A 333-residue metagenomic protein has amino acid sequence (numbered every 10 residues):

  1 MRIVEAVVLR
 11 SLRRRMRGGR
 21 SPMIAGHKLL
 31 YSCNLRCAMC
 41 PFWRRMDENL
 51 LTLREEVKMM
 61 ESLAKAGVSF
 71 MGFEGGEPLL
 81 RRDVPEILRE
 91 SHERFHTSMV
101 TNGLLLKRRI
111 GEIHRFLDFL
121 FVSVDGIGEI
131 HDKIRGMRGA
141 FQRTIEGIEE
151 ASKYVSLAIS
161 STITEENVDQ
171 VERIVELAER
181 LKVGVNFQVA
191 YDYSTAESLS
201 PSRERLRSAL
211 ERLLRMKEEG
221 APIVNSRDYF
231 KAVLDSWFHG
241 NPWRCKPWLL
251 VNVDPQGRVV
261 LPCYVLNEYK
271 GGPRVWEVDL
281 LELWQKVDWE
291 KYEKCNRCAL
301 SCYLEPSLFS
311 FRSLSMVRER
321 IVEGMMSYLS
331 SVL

Functional and structural regions predicted by a protein language model:
M1-E112, F116-D118, E319-R320, G324-L333: Conserved alpha-helical substructure of the radical SAM core
V7, L12, M16, R20-S21 (+1 more regions): Flexible mid-to-C-terminal extensions adjoining Fe-S/redox cofactors in radical SAM and related proteins
W43, E74, S123, Q188 (+1 more regions): Conserved residues at the C-terminal ends of beta-strands
E56, L206, L280-L283: Hydrophobic/aromatic residues in well-formed alpha-helices
E61-L63, P85-F95, L106, G111-F116 (+6 more regions): Alpha-helix C-terminal capping segments
F116-F119, S123-V260, Y264-P273, F311: Radical SAM enzyme [4Fe-4S]-AdoMet core and its adjacent flexible, acidic and glycine-rich loops/tails across
